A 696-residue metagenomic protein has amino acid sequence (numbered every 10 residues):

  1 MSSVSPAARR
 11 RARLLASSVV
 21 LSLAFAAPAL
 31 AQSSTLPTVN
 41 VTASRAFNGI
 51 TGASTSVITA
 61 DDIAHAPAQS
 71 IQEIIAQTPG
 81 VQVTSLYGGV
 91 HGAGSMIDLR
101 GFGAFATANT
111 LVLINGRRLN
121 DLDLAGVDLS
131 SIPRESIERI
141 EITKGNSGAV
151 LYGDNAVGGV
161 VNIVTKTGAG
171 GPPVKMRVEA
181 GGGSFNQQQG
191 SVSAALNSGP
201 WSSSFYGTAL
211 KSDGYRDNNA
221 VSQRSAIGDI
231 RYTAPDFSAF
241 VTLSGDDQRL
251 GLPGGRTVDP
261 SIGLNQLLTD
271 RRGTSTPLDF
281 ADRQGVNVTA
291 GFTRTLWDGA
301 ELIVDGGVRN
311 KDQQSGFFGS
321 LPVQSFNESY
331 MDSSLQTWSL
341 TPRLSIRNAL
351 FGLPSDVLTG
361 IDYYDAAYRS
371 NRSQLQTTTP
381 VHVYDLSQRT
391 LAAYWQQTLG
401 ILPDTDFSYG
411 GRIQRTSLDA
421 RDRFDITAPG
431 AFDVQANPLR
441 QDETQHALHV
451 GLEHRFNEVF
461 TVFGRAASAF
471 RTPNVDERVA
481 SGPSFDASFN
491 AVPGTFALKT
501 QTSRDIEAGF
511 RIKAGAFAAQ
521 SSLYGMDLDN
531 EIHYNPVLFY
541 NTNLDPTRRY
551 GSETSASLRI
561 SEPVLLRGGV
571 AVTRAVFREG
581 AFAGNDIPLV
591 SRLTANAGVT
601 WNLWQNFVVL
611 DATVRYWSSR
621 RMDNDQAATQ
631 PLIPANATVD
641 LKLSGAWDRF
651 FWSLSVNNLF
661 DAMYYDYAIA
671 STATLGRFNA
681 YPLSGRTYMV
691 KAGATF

Functional and structural regions predicted by a protein language model:
Q72, A76-R117, D121: Extracytoplasmic beta-strand/coil segments of soluble accessory domains associated with Gram-negative outer-membrane
R117-N146, I163: Short acidic/polar hinge/loop motifs at secondary-structure boundaries that mediate gating or recognition
G148-A149, V160, V164-L196, G207 (+2 more regions): Short strand-turn segments of transmembrane beta-barrel domains in outer membranes, especially the first one or two
G182-K211, R216-G255, D279-W297, W338 (+6 more regions): Transmembrane beta-barrel wall of Gram-negative outer-membrane proteins
S238-S244, D282-G430, N437-P438, E453-R455 (+3 more regions): Face-selective signature of the C-terminal outer-membrane beta-barrel domain
T295, E301-G319, R455, T461-A467 (+4 more regions): Membrane-embedded beta-barrel scaffold of Gram-negative outer-membrane proteins
L344-I346, F351, Y364, F407 (+6 more regions): Gram-negative outer-membrane beta-barrel transporters
L566, Y616-D625, S644-F696: C-terminal beta-signal and adjacent terminal beta-strands/loops of Gram-negative outer-membrane beta-barrel proteins
